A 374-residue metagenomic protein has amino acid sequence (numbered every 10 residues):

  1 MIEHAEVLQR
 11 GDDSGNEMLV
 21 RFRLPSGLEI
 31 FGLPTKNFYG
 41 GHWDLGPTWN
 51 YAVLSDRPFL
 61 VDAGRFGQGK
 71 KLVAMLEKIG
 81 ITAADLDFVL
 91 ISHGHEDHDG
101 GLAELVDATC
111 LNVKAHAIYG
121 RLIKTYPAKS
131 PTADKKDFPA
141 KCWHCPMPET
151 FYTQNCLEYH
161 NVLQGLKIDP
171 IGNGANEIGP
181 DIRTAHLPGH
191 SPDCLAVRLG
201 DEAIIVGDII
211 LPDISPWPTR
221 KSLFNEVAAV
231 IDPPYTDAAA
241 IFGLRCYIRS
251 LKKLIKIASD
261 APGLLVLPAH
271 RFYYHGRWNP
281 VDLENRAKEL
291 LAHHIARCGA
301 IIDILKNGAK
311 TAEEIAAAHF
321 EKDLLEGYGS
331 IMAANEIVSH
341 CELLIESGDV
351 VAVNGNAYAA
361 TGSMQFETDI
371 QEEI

Functional and structural regions predicted by a protein language model:
I2, G27-F38, T153-C156, E177-I182: Short Pro/Gly-enriched beta-strand edge/turn motifs at strand-loop
I2-V7, D12-G15, G299-I374: C-terminal regulatory/interaction regions
E17-A83, A196-D213: Conserved beta-strand hairpin/beta-sheet module of binuclear metal-dependent hydrolase folds, prominently
L45, K71-L72, G101, D282-R286: Residues at alpha-helix caps and immediate loop-helix transition turns in enzyme cores, especially N- and C-cap
V53, D62, L72, H93 (+9 more regions): Divalent metal-coordination and catalytic microenvironments
R65-K70, E77-I178, I210-P212: Active-site HxH/HxHxD metal-binding segment of metal-dependent hydrolases
G67, D181-K288, A292, C298: Metallo-beta-lactamase
D99, Y247, L251, I337: Aromatic/hydrophobic pocket-lining residues that form the small-molecule binding cavity in soluble enzyme cores
